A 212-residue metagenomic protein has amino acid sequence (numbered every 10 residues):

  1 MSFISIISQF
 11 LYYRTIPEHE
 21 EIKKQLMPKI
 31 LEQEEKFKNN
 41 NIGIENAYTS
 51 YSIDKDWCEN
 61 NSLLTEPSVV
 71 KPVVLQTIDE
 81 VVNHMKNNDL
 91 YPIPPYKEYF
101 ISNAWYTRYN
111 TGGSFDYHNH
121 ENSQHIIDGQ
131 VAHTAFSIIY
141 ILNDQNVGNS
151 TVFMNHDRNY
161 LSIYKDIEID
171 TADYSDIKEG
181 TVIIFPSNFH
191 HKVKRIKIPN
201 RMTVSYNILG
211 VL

Functional and structural regions predicted by a protein language model:
M1-Y96, S114: Non-heme Fe(II)/2-oxoglutarate
S8-F10, F100, T134-F136, N200-M202: Residues at beta-strand starts and edge strands
F100, W105-I184, R195, G210: Catalytic core of non-heme Fe(II) oxygenases with the double-stranded beta-helix
N149, M202-Y206: Extracytoplasmic/periplasmic beta-strand context in beta-sandwich domains, especially the cupredoxin/COX2 CuA-binding
H190-T203: Ligand-binding loop in jelly-roll beta-barrel domains
R201, L209-L212: Non-heme Fe(II)/2-oxoglutarate
